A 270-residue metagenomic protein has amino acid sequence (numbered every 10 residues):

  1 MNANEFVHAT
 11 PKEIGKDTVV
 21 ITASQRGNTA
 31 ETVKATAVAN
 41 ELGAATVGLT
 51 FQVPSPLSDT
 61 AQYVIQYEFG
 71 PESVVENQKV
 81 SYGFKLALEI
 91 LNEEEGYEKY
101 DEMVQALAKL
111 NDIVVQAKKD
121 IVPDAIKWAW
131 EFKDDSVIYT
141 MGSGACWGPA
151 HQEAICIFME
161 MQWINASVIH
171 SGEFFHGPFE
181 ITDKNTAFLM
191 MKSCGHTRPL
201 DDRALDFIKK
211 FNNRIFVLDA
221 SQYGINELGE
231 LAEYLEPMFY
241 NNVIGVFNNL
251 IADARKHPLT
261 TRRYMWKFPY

Functional and structural regions predicted by a protein language model:
M1-Y100, M191-S221: Glycine-rich phosphate-binding loops that contact phosphosugars or nucleotide phosphates
K16-D17, D134-D135, N185: Phosphate-coordination loops involved in phosphoryl transfer and adenosine-cofactor binding
V53-I65, P178-I181, G224-E233: Glycine-rich, charge-decorated loop segments at or immediately adjacent to ligand/cofactor-binding or catalytic sites
P71, L88-I169, F175, R263-Y270: Active-site phosphate/pyrophosphate-binding segments
A106-A108, F216-A220, P237: Aromatic-enriched
G148-I215: Internal helical hairpin/lid segments
K210, S221-T260: Structured C-terminal subdomain patch of bacterial secreted/periplasmic proteins
